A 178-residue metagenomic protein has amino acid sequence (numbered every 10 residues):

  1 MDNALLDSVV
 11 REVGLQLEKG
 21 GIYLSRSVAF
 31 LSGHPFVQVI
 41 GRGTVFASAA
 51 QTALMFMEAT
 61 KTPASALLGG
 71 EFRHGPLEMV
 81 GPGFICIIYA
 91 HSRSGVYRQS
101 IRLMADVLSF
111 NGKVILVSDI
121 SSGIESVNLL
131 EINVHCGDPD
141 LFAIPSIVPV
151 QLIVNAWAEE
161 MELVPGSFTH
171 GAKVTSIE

Functional and structural regions predicted by a protein language model:
M1-E178: A SIS-like phosphosugar-recognition module
